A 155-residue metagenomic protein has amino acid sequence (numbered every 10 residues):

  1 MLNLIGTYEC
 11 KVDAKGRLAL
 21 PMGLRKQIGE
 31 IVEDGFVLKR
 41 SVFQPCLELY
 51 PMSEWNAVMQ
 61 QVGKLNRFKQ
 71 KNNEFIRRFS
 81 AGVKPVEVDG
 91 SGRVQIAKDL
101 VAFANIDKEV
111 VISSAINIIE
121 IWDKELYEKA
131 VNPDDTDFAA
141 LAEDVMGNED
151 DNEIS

Functional and structural regions predicted by a protein language model:
M1-E9, A14-R17, L24-V86, G90-S91 (+1 more regions): Flexible "stalk/tail and boundary" regions
